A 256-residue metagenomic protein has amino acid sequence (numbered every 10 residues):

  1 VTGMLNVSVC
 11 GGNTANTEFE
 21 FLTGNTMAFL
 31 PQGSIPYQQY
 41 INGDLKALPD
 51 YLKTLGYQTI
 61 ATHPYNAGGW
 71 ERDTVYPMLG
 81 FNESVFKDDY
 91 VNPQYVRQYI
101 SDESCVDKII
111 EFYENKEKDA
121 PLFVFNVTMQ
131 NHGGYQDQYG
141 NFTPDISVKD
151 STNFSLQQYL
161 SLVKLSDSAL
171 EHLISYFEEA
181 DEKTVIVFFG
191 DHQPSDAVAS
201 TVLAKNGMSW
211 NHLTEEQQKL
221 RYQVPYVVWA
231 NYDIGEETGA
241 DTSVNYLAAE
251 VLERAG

Functional and structural regions predicted by a protein language model:
V1-G256: Solvent-exposed soluble domains appended to multi-pass membrane proteins
